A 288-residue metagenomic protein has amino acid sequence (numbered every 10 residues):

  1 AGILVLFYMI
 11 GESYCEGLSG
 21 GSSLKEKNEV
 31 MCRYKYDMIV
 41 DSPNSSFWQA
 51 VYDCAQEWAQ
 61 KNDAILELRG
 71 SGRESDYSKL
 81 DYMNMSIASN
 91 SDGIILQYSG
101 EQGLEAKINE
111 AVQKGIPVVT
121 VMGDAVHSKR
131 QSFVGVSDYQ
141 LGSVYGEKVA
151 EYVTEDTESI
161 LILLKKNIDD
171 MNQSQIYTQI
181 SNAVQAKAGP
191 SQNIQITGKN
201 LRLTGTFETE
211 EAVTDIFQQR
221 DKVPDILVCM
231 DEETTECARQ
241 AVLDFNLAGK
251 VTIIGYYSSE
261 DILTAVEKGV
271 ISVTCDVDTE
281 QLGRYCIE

Functional and structural regions predicted by a protein language model:
A1-G11: Hydrophobic membrane-insertion alpha-helices, especially the h-region of bacterial N-terminal signal peptides
S13-Y34: Ser/Thr/Pro/Gly-rich low-complexity linker/stalk segments immediately outside membranes or between
K35-D53, W58, E67-Y77, S89 (+3 more regions): Extracytoplasmic "Venus flytrap"
A59-K79, S159-I162, V184-F207: Short beta-strand elements in bilobed, periplasmic/extracellular small-molecule ligand-binding domains
L96-Q113, L201-L263: Hydrophobic alpha-helical
L104-Q140, S259-E267, I271: Flexible loop/hinge segments that line or gate small-molecule binding clefts
V134-S159, E210, S258-I262, D278-E288: Hydrophobic alpha-helical segments within soluble ligand-binding/sensing domains
Y145-A188: An alpha-beta-alpha
